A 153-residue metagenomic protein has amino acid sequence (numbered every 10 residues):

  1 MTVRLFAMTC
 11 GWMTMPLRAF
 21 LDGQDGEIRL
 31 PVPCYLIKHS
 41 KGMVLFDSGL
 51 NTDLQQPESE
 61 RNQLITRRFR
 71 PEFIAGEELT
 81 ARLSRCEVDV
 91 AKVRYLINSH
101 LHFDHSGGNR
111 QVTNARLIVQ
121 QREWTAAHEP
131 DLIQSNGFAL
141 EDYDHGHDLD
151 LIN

Functional and structural regions predicted by a protein language model:
V3-R4, C10-A81: Conserved beta-strand hairpin/beta-sheet module of binuclear metal-dependent hydrolase folds, prominently
F6-M8, V44, I97, I118 (+1 more regions): Hydrophobic/aromatic beta-strand patches that form the interior of the parallel beta-sheet core in alpha/beta enzyme
L17, Q55-Q56, S106-G108, E129: Short glycine-/acidic-enriched loop or helix-start segments at secondary-structure transitions that form or flank
R29-P33, T113, H145: Residues that flank catalytic or metal-binding motifs in active/ligand-binding sites
G49-N51, H102, E123: Catalytic metal-binding/acid-base residues of hydrolase active sites
S59-V119: Active-site metal-binding motif and surrounding structural segment of the metallo-beta-lactamase
F73-K92, R116, Q120-N153: Metallo-beta-lactamase
